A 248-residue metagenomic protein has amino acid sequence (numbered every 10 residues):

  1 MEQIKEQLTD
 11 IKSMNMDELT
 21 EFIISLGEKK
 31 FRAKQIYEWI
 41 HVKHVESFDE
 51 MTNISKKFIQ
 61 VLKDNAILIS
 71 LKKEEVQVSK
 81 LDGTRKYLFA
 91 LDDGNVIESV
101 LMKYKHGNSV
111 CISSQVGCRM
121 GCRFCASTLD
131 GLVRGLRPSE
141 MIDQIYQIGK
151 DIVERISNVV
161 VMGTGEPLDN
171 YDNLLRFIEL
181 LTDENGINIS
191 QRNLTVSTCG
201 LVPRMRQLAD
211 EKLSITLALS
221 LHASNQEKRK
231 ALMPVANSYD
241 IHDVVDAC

Functional and structural regions predicted by a protein language model:
M1-N108: Flexible, acidic/Gly-rich N-terminal and inter-domain linker regions that tether and position cofactor-handling modules
D17-S25, E38, K56, Q60-D64 (+6 more regions): Replace "anionic and nucleotidyl ligands
S79, S113-S114, S127, S197 (+1 more regions): Short linear Ser/Thr-Pro motifs
L91, V116-C118, L221-A223: Short, small-residue-rich loop/turn micro-motifs
K103-E140: Canonical Radical SAM [4Fe-4S] cluster-binding loop centered on the CxxxCxxC motif and its immediate flanking residues
T128-N158: Conserved alpha-helical substructure of the radical SAM core
G149-N158, G163-C248: Conserved AdoMet/S-adenosylmethionine-binding subsite of the radical SAM
